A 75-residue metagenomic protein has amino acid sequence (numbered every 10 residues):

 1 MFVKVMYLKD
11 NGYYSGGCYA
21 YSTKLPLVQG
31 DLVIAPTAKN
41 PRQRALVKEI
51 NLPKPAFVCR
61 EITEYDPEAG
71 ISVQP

Functional and structural regions predicted by a protein language model:
F2-S15, Y19-P75: Terminal, basic amphipathic appendages of nucleotide-handling enzymes
